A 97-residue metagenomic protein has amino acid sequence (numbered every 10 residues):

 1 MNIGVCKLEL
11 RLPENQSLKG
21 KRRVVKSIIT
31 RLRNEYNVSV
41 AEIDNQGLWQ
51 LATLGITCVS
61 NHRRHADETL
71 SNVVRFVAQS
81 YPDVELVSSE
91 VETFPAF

Functional and structural regions predicted by a protein language model:
M1, R33, W49, Q79-V84: A generic structural signal for short, non-catalytic loop/turn and secondary-structure boundary residues
M1-S39: N-terminal first-folded block
I3, A41-H62, T93-P95: Short, charge-patterned binding micro-sites
G4-L8, L54, V87-S89: Hydrophobic residues positioned within well-ordered beta-strands of beta-sheet architectures
L12-N15, V59-R63: Structural beta->alpha junctions
Y36-I43, E85-V91: Short beta-strand elements
S60-F97: C-terminal structural segments of small proteins and small subunits
